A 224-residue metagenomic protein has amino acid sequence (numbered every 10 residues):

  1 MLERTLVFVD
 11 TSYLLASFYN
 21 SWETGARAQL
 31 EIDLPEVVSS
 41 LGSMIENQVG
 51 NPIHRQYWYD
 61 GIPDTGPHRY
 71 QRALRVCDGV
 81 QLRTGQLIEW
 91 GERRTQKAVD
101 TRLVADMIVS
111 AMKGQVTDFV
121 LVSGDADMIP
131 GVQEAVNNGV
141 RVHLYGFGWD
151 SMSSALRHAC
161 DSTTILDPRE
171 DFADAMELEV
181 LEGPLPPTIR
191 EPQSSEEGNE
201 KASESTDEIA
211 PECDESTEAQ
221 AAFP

Functional and structural regions predicted by a protein language model:
M1-V99, R141: Domain-level signal for Mg2+-assisted phosphodiester chemistry and nucleotide/NA-binding surfaces in nucleic-acid
R75-E218, F223: Nuclease catalytic cores that cleave nucleic-acid phosphodiester bonds, predominantly acidic two-metal-ion
